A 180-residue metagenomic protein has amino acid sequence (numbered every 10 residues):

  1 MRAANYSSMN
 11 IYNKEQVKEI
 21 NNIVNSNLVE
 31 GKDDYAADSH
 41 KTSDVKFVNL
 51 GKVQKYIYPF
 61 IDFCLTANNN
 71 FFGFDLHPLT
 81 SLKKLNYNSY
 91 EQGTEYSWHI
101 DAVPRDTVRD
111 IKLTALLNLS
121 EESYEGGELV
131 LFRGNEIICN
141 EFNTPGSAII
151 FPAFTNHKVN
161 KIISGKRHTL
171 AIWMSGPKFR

Functional and structural regions predicted by a protein language model:
M1-L79: Non-heme Fe(II)/2-oxoglutarate
Y58, T66-R180: Catalytic core of non-heme Fe(II) oxygenases with the double-stranded beta-helix
